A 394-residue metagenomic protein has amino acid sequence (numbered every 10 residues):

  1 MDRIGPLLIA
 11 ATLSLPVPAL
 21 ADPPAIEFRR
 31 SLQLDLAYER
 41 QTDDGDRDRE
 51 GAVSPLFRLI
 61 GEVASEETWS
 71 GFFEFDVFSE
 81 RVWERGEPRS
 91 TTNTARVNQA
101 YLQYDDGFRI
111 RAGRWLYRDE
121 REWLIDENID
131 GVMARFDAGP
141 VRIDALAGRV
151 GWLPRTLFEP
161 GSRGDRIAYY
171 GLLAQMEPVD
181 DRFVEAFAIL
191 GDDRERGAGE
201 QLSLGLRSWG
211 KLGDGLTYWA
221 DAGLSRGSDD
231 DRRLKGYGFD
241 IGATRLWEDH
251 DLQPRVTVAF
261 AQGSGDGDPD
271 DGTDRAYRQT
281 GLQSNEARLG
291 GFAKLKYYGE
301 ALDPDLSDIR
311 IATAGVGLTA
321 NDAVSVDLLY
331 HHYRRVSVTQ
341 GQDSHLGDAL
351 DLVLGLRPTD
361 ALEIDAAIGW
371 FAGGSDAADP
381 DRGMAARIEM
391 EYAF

Functional and structural regions predicted by a protein language model:
M1-A25: Cleavable N-terminal export/targeting peptides
I4, E84-R85, W123-I125, R155-F158 (+2 more regions): Short secondary-structure transition/capping segments
V17-G113, A134-F136, M176, R196 (+6 more regions): Beta-barrel outer-membrane channel/assembly domains of diderm bacteria
R40-T42, L146-L172, M176-E177, D181-E200 (+4 more regions): Outer-membrane beta-barrel translocator/channel fold
R109-E177: Internal, well-ordered domain-core segments that constitute the primary functional module of diverse proteins
R111, D144, W219, T257-A259: A structural signal for short, well-ordered beta-strand segments and their strand-loop junctions that often border
L234-D240, W247-E248, R255-D308, A312-A314: C-terminal outer-membrane beta-barrel translocator/porin domains of Gram-negative envelope proteins and their
